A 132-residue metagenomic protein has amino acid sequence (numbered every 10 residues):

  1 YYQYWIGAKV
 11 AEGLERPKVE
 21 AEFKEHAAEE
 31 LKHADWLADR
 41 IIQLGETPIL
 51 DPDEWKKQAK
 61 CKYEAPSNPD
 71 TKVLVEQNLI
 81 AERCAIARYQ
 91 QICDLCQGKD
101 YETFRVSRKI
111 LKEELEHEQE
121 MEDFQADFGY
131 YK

Functional and structural regions predicted by a protein language model:
Y1-K132: Iron-associated oxidoreductase/ferritin-like identity signal
